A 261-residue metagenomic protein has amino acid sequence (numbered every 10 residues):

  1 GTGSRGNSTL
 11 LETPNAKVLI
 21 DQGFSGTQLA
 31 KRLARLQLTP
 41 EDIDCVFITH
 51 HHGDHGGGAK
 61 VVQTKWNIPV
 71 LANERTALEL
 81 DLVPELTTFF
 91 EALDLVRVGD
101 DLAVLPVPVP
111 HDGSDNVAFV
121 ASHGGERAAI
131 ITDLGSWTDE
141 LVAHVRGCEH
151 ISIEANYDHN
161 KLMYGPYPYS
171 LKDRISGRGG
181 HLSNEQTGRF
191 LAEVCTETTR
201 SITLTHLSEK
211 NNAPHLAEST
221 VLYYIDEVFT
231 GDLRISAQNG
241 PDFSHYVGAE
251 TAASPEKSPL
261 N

Functional and structural regions predicted by a protein language model:
G1-L36, V117-T132, H150: Conserved beta-strand hairpin/beta-sheet module of binuclear metal-dependent hydrolase folds, prominently
G3-S8, H50-A59, A77, P106-V107: Structured catalytic core of nucleotide-sugar glycosyltransferases
I20-G23, D44-H51, L71-E74, A129-T132 (+3 more regions): Active-site neighborhood of phospho(di)ester-bond hydrolases with catalytic His/Asp-centered motifs
S25-A72: Active-site metal-binding motif and surrounding structural segment of the metallo-beta-lactamase
H52-G56, A77-E79, S114, S136-D139 (+2 more regions): Active-site environment of divalent metal-dependent phosphoester hydrolases
G57-W66, A77, D81-L82, N212-S219: Metal-dependent catalytic neighborhoods of phosphoester/phosphodiester hydrolases
A72-G125: Metallo-beta-lactamase
D139-A237: Cap/insert and terminal regions of metallo-dependent hydrolase folds
